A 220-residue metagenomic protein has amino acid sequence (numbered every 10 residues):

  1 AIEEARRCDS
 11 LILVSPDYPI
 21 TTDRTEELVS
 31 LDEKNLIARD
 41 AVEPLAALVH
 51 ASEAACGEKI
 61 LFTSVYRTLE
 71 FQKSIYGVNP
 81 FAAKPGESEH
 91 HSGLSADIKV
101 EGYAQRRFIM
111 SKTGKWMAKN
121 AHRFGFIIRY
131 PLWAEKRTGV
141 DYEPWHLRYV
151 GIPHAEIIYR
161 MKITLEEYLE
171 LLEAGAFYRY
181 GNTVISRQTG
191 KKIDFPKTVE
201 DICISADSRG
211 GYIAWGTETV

Functional and structural regions predicted by a protein language model:
A1-V220: Extracytoplasmic cell-surface/polysaccharide-interacting catalytic and binding patches
